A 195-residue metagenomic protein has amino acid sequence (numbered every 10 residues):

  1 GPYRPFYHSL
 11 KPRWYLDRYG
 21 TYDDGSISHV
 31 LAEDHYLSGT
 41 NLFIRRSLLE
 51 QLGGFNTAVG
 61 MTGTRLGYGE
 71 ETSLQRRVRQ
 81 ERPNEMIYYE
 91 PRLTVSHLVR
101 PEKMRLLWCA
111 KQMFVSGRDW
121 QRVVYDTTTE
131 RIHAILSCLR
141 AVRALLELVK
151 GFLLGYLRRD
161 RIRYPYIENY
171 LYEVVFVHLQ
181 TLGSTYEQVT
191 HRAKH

Functional and structural regions predicted by a protein language model:
G1-P2, L16-H35: Short, flexible, basic/aromatic active-site loop/helix in glycosyltransferases
G1-R13: Conserved donor NDP-sugar-binding/catalytic core segment of glycosyltransferases
P5-F6, E50-Q51, H97: Active-site micro-motifs of SAM-dependent methyltransferase domains
W14-Y19, R105-L107: Short, hinge-like loop/turn segments at secondary-structure boundaries
L37-S38, M113: An anion-binding catalytic pocket shared by soluble metabolic enzymes
N41-L52, V59-L93: A short, conserved alpha-helix in the catalytic core of glycosyltransferases
V59-G67, S96-R118, R122: Nucleotide-sugar-dependent glycosyltransferase catalytic core
W108-R118, T127-H195: Non-catalytic, C-terminal membrane-associated alpha-helical segments of glycosyltransferases
